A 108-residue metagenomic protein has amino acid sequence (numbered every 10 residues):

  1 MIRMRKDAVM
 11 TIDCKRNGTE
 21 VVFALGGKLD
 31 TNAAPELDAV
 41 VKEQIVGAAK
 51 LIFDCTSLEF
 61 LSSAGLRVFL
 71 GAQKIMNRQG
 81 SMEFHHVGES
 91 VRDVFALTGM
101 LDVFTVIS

Functional and structural regions predicted by a protein language model:
M4, T11-D38, T56, F60: STAS-typified acidic loop motif
D7, F104-T105: Short hotspots in intrinsically disordered terminal tails
D7-V9, R67: Short amphipathic beta-strand starts and helix->beta connectors
T31-F104: Amphipathic alpha-helical interaction surfaces in cytosolic regulatory modules
S108: Short loop/edge segments at beta-strand edges and connector loops that shape dinucleotide/nucleotide cofactor-binding
